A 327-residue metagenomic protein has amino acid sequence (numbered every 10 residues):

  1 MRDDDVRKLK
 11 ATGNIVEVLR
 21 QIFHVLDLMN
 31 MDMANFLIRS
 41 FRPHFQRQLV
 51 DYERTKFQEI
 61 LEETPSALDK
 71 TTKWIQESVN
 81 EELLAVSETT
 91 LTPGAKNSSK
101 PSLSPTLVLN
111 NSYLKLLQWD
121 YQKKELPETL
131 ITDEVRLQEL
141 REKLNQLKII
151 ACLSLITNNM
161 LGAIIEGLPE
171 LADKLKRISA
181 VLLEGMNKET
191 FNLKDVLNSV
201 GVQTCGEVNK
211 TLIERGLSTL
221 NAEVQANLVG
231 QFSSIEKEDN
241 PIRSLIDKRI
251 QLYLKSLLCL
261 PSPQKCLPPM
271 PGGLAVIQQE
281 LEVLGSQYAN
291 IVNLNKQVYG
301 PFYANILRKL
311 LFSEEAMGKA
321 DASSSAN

Functional and structural regions predicted by a protein language model:
R2-S66, N295: Extended amphipathic alpha-helical scaffold segments
S40, H44-N327: Eukaryotic terminal intrinsically disordered regions
